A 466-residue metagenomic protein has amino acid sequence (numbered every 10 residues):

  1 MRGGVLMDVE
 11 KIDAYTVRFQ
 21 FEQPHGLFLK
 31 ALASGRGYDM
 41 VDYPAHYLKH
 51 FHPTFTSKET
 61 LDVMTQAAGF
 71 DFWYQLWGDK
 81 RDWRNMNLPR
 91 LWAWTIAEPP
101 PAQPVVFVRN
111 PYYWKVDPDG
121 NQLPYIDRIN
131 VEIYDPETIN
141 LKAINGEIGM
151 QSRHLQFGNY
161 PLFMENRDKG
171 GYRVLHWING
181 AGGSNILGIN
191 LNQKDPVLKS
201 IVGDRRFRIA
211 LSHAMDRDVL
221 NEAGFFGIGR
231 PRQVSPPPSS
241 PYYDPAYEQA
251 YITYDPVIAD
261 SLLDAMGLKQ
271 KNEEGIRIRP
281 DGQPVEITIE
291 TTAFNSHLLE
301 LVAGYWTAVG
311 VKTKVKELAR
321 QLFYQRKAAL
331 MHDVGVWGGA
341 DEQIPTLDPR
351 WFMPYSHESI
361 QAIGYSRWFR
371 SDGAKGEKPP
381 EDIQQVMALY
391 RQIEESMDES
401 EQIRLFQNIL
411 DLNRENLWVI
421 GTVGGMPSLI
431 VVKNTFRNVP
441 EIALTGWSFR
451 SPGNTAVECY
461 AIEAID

Functional and structural regions predicted by a protein language model:
M1, F28, K142, I201-G203 (+1 more regions): Aromatic- and charge-enriched surface segment that lines or borders ligand/interaction sites
R2-L76: Surface-exposed binding/hinge segments that line and control ligand-binding clefts or catalytic entry sites
D13, F21-H25, E98, R109-P111 (+7 more regions): A mature extracytoplasmic/lumenal domain signature
V17-F19, W92-T95, Q103-F107, I126-I133 (+2 more regions): Short, well-ordered beta-strand elements
K80-N85, F107, Y112-M164, I209 (+2 more regions): Ligand-site clamp/hinge motif
L88, W94, E98-V105, R109 (+6 more regions): Detector for C-terminal structural segments
R90, Q122-D127, R205, T253-T288: Immediate post-signal peptide segment of exported/extracytoplasmic ligand-binding proteins
T95-V108, Y112, N130-P196, D218-F225 (+2 more regions): Extracellular/periplasmic solute-recognition and catalytic clefts
